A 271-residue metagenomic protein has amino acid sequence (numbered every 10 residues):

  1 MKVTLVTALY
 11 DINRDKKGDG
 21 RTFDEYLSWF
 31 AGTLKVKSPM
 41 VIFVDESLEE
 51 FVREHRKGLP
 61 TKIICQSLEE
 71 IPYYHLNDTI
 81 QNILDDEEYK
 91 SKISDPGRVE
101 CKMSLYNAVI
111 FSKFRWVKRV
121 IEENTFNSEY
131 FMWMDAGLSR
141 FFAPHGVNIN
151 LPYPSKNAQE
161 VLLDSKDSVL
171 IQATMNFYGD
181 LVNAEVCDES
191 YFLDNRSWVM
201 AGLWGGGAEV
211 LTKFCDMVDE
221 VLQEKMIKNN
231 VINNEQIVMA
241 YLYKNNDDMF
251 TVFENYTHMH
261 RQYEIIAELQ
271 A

Functional and structural regions predicted by a protein language model:
M1-C101, A108, S112, V120-N127: N-terminal anchoring/stem segment of glycosyltransferases
V6, V41-V44, I64, Y130-D135 (+2 more regions): A structural signal for short, well-ordered beta-strand segments and their strand-loop junctions that often border
T7, M103-S112, D164, D194-M200 (+1 more regions): The feature represents the membrane-entry module of six-transmembrane cation channels
N13-D15, E49-V52, I71-Y74, S139-P144 (+3 more regions): Short catalytic/ligand-binding loop motif for oxyanion handling, primarily in non-cytosolic enzymes, centered on
N13-D24, A143-L151, M226-N229: Short, flexible/disordered intra-domain loops and linkers
L105, V109-I171: GT-A fold catalytic core of metal-dependent nucleotide-sugar glycosyltransferases, centered on the diacidic
R140, P144, F177, A184-A271: Catalytic core and acceptor-binding pocket of nucleotide-sugar-dependent glycosyltransferases
N150-N195, K213: Extended hydrophobic/aromatic segments used for targeting, binding, or gating
